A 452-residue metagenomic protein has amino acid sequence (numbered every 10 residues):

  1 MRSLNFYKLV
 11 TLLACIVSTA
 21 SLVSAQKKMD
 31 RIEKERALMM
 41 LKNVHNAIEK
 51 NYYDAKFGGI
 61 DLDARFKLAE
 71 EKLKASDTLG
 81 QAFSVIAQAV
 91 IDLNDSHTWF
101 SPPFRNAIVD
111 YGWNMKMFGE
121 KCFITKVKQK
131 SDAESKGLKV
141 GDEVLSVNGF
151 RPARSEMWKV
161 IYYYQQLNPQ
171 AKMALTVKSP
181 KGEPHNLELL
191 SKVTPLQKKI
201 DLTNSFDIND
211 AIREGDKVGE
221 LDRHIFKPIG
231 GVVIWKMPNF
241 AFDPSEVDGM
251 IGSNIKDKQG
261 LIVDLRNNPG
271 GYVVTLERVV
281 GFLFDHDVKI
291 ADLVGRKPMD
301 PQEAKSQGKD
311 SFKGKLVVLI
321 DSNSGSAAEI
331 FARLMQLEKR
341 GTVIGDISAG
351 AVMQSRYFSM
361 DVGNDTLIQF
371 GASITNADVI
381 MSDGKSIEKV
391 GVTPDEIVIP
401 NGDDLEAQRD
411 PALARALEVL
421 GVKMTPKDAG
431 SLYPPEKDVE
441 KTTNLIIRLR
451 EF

Functional and structural regions predicted by a protein language model:
M1-T11: Bacterial N-terminal signal peptides that target proteins for export
V10-T19: Bacterial N-terminal signal peptides
R31-F57: Mature N-terminal segment immediately following signal peptide/propeptide cleavage in secreted/periplasmic
V44, A89, A133, G141 (+7 more regions): Terminal peptide-recognition signature
D54-T125, K172, P180-I225, T425-I446 (+1 more regions): Extended, small/polar residue-biased N-terminal targeting/export presequences and adjacent propeptide/linker tracts
R105-S146, F150-R154, F242: PDZ/PDZ-like domain segments forming the peptide/carboxylate-binding groove, activating on the N-terminal beta-strands
A133-W158, I262-D264, M335-E338, V343 (+1 more regions): Conserved PDZ fold ligand-binding element
Q170-K172, T176-N364: Cleft-lining beta-strand/loop regions that shape enzyme active-site pockets
